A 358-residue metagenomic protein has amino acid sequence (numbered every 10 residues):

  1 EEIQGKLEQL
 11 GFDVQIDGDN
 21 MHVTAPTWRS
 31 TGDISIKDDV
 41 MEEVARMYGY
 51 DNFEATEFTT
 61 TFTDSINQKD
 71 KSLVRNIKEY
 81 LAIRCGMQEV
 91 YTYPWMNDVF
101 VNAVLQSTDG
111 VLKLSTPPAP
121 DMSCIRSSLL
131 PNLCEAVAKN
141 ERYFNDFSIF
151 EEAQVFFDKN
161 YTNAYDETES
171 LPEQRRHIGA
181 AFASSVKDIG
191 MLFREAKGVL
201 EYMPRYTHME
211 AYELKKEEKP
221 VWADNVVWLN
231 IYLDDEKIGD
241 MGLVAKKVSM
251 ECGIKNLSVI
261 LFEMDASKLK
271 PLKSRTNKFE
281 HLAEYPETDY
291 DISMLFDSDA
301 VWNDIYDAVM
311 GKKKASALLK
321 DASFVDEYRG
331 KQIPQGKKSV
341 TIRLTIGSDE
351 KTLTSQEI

Functional and structural regions predicted by a protein language model:
E1, P26-D38, D64-V74, N102-G110 (+3 more regions): Short glycine/threonine-rich loop-to-helix capping motif typified by GTGT followed within a few residues by an Asp-Pro
E1-F150, T345-L353, E357-I358: Extended, well-folded interaction surfaces typified by the phenylalanyl-tRNA synthetase beta subunit core
E2-G18, H22, E173-Q174, V186-I358: A carboxyl-terminal module marker
E2-L10, I36-E43, E89, P94-V99 (+3 more regions): Conserved alpha/beta core surface patches that mediate binding of polyanionic ligands
I16-D19, Y48-F62, G110-S115, V155-K187 (+2 more regions): Residues forming anionic-ligand binding surfaces in small-molecule and nucleic-acid pockets of primarily soluble enzymes
A25-T27, T116, Q154, F182-S184 (+2 more regions): Short, structured patches in soluble enzyme cores that scaffold and shape functional sites
S30-G32, T61-F62, M96-A103, D121 (+6 more regions): Flexible loop/turn segments at secondary-structure boundaries
